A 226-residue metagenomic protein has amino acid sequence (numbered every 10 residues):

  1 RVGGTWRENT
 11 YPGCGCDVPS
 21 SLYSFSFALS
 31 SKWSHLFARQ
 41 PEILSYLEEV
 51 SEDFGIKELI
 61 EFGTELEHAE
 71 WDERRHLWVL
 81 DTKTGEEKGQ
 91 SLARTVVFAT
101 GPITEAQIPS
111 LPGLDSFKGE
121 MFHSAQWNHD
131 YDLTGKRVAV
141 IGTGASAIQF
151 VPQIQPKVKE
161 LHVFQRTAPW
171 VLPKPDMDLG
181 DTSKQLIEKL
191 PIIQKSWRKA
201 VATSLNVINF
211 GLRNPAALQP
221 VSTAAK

Functional and structural regions predicted by a protein language model:
R1, S91, F98-K226: Rossmann-like dinucleotide-binding core of oxidoreductases
R1-I60, Q165-A168: Beta1-alpha1 glycine-rich phosphate/pyrophosphate-binding loop at the start of Rossmann-like nucleotide-binding domains
V2, S21, E65, H76 (+1 more regions): Residues that flank catalytic or metal-binding motifs in active/ligand-binding sites
W6, W33, W71, W78-V79 (+2 more regions): Tryptophan-centered motif/residue detector
S26, D81, H123: Residues in well-ordered beta-strands of folded domains
L29, E67, E73, E87 (+2 more regions): Residue-level detector of flexible, active-site-proximal loop/helix-junction positions within diverse enzyme catalytic
H35-T104: Feature captures the FAD/FMN-dependent oxidoreductase FAD-binding
